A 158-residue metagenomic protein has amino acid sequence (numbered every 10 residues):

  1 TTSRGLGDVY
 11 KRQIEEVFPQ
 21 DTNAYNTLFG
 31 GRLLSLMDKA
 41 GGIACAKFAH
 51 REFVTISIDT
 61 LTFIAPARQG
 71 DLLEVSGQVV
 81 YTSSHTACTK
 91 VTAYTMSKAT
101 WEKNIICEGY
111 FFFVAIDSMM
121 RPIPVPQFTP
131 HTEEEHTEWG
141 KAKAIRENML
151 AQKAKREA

Functional and structural regions predicted by a protein language model:
T1-Y10: Single conserved hydrophobic/aromatic residue that forms the stacking wall/gate of nucleotide- or nucleobase-binding
D8, L28, G42-Y81, A87 (+1 more regions): Hydrophobic beta-strand-centered segment that forms part of the acyl-chain substrate-binding groove
K11, R68-Q69, V80-A158: HotDog/MaoC-like acyl-thioester-processing domains
R12-E16: Active-site-flanking beta-strand signature of metal-NTP-handling nucleotidyl enzymes and homologous cyclase-like
V17-F18, F63, F113: Hydrophobic residues in beta-strands and at strand termini
Q20, A24, S118-M119: Short, ordered coil/turn segments that flank beta-strands lining enzyme active or ligand-binding pockets
T22-L34: A conserved, well-ordered hydrophobic junction motif at loop->secondary-structure transitions
